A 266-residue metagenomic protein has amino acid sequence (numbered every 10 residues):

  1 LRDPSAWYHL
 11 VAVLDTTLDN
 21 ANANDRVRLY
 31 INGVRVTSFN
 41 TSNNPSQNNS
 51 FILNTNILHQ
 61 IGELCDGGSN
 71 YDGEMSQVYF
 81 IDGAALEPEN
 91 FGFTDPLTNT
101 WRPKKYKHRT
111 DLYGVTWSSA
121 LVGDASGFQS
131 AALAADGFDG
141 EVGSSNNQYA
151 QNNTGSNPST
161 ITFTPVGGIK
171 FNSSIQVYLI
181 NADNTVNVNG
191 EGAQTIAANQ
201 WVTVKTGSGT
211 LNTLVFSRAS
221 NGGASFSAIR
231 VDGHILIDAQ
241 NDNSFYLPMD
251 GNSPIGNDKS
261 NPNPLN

Functional and structural regions predicted by a protein language model:
L1-Y8, L53, G67-V78, G167-F171 (+1 more regions): Extracellular/lumenal carbohydrate-interaction signature centered on repeated Trp-anchored short motifs
A6-T16, L29, V204-T206: Short tryptophan-centered beta-strand motifs in secreted/extracellular beta-sheet-rich domains of glycan-recognition
D19-R28, V34-P45, G67, E74-W117 (+2 more regions): Extended recognition patches within non-cytosolic domains
I52-M75, V215-N221: Extracellular glycan-interaction patches encoded by glycine-rich segments
H108-T162, V188-G190: Disordered, acidic Ser/Thr/Pro-rich linker "stalks" and the adjacent N-terminal cap of the next globular domain
A150-A182: A short beta-strand element within beta-rich, extracytoplasmic domains of secreted/secretory-pathway proteins
N181-G192: Short, surface-exposed beta-strand/strand-loop-strand elements in extracellular ectodomains
I196-L211, A219-N221: Beta-sandwich interaction modules
